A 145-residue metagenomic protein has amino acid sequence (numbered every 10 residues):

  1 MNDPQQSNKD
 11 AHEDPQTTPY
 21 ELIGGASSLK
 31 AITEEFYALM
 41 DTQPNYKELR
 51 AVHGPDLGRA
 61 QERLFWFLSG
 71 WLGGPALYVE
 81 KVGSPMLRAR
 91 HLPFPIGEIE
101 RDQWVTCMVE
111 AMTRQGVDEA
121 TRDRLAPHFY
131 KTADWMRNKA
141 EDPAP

Functional and structural regions predicted by a protein language model:
N2-P145: Core of compact, soluble alpha-helical bundle domains
